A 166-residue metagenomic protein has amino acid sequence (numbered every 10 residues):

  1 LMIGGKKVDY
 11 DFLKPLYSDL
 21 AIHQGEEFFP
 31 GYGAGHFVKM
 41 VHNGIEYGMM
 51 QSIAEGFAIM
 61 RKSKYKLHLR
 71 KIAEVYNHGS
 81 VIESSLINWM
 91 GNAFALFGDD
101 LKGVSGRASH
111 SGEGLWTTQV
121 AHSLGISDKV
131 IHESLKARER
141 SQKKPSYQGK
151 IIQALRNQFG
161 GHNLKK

Functional and structural regions predicted by a protein language model:
L1, K6, S18-D19: Glycine-rich phosphate-binding loops that contact phosphosugars or nucleotide phosphates
I3, G33-H162: Helical "substrate-binding/catalytic lid" subdomain of Rossmann-like NAD(P)-dependent dehydrogenases/reductases
K7-F12: Short helix-loop capping/hinge motifs at secondary-structure junctions, enriched in acidic/polar residues
P15-G31, F94-A95: Acidic-glycine-rich active-site phosphate/pyrophosphate-binding loop
